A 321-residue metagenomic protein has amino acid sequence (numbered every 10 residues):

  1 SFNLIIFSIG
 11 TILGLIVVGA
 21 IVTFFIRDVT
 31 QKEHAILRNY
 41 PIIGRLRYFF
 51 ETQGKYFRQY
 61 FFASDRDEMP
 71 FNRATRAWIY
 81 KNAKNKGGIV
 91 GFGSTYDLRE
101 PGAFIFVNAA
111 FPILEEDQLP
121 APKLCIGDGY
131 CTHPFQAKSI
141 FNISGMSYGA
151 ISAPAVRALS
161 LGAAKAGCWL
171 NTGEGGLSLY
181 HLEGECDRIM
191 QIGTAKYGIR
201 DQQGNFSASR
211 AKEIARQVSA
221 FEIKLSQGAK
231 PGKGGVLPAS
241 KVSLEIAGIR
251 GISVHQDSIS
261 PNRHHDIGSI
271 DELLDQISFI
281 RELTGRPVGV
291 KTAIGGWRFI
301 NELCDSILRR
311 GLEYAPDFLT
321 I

Functional and structural regions predicted by a protein language model:
S1-F141, G145-W169, G175-E185, G193-Q202 (+2 more regions): Conserved, well-structured core domains of diverse proteins
L161, L177, L182-G184, N205-I321: Alpha/beta enzyme core
L170, R188, V288: Hydrophobic anchor at the start of a short beta-strand that flanks the dinucleotide cofactor-binding loop
M190-Y197, E245-G251: Glycine-/small-residue-rich beta-strand-loop submotif within the FAD-binding core of flavoenzymes
